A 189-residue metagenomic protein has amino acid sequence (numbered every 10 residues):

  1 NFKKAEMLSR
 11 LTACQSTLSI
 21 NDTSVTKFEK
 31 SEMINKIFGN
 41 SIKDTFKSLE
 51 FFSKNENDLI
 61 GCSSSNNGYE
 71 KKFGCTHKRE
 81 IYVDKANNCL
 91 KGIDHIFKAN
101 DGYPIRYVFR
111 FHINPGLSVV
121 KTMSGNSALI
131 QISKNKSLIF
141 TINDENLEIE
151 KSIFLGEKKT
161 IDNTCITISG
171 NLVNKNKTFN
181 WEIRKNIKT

Functional and structural regions predicted by a protein language model:
N1-T189: CBM-like, beta-strand-rich accessory domains located in the C-terminal region of large, secreted polysaccharide-active
